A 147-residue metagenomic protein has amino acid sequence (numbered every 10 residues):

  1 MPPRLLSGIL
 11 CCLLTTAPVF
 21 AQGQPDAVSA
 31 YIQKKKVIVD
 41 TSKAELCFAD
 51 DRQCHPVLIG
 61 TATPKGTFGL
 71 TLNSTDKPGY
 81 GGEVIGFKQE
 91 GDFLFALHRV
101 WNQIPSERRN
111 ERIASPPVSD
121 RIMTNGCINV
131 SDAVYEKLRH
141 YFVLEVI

Functional and structural regions predicted by a protein language model:
M1-I9: Bacterial N-terminal signal peptides that target proteins for export
G8-T16: Bacterial N-terminal signal peptides
C11-C12, C47, C54, C127: Generic recognition of cysteine residues
P18-T67, V146-I147: Intrinsically disordered, low-complexity, Pro/Ser/Thr/Asn/Gly/Ala-rich spacer/linker segments adjacent to signal
V57-I59, L72, R99: Active-site donor-binding loop signature of nucleotide-sugar glycosyltransferases
G60-L70, I104-R109: Short, surface-exposed linear segments at secondary-structure transitions and domain or protein termini
S74-I147: Exported/periplasmic cell-wall-interacting domains
